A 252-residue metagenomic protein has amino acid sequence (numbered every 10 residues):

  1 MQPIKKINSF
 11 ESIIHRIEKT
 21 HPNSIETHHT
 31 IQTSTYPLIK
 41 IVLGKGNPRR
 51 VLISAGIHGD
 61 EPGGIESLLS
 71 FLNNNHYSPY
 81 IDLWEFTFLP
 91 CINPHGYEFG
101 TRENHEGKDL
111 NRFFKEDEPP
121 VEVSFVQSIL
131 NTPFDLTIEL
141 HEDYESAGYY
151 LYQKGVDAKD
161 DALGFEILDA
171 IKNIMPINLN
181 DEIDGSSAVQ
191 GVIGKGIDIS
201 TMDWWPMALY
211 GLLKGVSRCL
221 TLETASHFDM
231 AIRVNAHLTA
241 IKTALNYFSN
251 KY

Functional and structural regions predicted by a protein language model:
M1-Y252: Structured catalytic-domain cores with a bias toward divalent-metal coordination
